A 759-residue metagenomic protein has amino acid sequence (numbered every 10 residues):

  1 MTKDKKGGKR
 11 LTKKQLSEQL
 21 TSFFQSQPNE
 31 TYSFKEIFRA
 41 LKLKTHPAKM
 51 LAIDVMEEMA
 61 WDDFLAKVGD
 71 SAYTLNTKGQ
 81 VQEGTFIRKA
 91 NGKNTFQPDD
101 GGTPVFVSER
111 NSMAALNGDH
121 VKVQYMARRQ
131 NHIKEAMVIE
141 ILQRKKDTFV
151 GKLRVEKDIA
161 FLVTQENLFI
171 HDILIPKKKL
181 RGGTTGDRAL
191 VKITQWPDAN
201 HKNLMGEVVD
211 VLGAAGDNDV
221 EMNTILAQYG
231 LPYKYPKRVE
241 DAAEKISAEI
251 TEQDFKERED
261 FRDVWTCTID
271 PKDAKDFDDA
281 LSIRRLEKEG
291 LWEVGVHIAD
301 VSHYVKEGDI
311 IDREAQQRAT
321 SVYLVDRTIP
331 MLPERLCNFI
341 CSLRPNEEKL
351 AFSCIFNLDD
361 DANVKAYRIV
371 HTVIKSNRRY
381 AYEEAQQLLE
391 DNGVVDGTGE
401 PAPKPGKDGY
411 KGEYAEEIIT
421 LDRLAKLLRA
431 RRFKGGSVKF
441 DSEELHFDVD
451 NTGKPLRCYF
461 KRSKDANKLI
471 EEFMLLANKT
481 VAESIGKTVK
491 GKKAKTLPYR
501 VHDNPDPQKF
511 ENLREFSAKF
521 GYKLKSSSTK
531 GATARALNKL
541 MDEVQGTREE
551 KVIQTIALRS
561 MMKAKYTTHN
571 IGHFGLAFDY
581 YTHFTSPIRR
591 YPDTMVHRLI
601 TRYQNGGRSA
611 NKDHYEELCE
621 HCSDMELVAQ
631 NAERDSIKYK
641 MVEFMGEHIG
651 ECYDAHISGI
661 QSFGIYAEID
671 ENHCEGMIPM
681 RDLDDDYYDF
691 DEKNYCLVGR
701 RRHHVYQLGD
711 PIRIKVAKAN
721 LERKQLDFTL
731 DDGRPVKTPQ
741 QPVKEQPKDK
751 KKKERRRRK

Functional and structural regions predicted by a protein language model:
M1-K14, Y687-C696, L730-K759: Acidic, low-complexity intrinsically disordered tails
T2-G295, S302-E348, R379, Q387 (+3 more regions): Charge-lined substrate channels and their catalytic hotspots, especially those that engage the 3′ end of RNA
R39, L190, Q195-P197, T224 (+5 more regions): Electropositive polyanion-binding surfaces
V68, K89, D99, E156 (+4 more regions): A short, compositionally biased micro-patch
Q82, T103-V105, K134, F149 (+8 more regions): Short beta-strand segments
P98, T164, D359, D450 (+4 more regions): Acidic/polar residues at beta-strand termini and the immediately following turn/coil
T103-S108, F169-I175, H673-F690, T738-Q740: A short macromolecule-binding patch
